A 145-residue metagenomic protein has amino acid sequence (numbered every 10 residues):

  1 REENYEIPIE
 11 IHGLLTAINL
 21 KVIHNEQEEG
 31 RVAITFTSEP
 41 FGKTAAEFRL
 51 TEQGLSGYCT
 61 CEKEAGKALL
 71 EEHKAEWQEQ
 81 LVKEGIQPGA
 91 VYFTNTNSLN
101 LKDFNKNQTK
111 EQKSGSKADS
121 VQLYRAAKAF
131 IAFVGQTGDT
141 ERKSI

Functional and structural regions predicted by a protein language model:
R1-I145: Intrinsically disordered, low-complexity terminal tails
